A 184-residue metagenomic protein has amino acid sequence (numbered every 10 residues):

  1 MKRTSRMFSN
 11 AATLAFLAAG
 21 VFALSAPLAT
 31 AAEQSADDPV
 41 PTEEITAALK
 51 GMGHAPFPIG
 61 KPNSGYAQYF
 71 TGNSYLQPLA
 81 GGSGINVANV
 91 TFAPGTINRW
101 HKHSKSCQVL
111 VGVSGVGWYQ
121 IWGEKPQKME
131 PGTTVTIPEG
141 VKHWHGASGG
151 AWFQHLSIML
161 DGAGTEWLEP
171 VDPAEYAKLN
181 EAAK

Functional and structural regions predicted by a protein language model:
K2-A15: Bacterial N-terminal signal peptides that target proteins for export
A12-A26: Bacterial N-terminal signal peptides
A31-N86, E166-K184: A short, N-terminal "cap"/entry segment at the start of jelly-roll beta-barrel domains of the cupin/DSBH fold
P78, V87-T91, V109, P126 (+1 more regions): Conserved hydrophobic/aromatic beta-strand scaffold that supports enzyme active sites
N86-H103: Conserved short histidine dyad/triad with adjacent acidic residue
I97, S104-P131, V141: A short beta-strand-loop-beta hairpin characteristic of the jelly-roll/cupin
W118, P126, E139-T165: Ligand-binding loop in jelly-roll beta-barrel domains
